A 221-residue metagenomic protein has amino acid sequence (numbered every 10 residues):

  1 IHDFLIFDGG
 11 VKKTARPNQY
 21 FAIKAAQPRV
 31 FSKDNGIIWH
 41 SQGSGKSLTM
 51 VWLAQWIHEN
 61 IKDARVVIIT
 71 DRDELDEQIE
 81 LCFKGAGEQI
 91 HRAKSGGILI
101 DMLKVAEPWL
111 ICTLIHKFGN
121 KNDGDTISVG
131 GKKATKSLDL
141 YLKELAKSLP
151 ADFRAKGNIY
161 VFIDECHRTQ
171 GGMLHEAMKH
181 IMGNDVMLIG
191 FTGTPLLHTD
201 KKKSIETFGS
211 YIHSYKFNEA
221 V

Functional and structural regions predicted by a protein language model:
I1-R65, T70, E74-I90, A106-L110 (+3 more regions): ATP-dependent helicase/translocase motor core
D71-R72, S95, K216: Alpha-helix N-cap recognition
Q89-G97: Short, well-structured beta-strand/strand-turn elements
G97-I111: Conserved motor-coupling elements within RecA-like helicase/translocase cores
G119-V221: Signature of the SF2 helicase/ATPase Hel1-core->accessory helical subdomain module
